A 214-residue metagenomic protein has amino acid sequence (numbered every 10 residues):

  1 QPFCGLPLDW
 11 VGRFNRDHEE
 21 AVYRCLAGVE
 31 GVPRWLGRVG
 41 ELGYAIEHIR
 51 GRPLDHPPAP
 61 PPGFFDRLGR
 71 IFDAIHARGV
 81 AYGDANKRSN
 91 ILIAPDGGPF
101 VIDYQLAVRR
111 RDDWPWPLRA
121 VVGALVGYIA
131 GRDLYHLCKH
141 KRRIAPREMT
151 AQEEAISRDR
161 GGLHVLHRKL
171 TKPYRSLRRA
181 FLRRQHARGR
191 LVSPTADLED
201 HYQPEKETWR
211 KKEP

Functional and structural regions predicted by a protein language model:
Q1-P2, G37, E47-H48, D103-Y104: Residue-level recognition of conserved beta-strand positions in structured domain cores
Q1-R24: ATP-binding glycine-rich loop module of kinase domains
P2-P7, R52-L54, P115-G123: Short glycine/proline- and charge-enriched loop/turn segments that cap or connect secondary-structure elements
E19-V32, R52-Q105, L134, H140: Conserved kinase catalytic-core helix
Y23, R50-D55, R158-L166: Short, electropositive alpha-helical surface patch
P33-G43: Short beta-strand micro-motifs within the conserved protein kinase catalytic domain, predominantly in the N-lobe
E41-P53: Conserved short submotifs of the Hanks-type protein kinase catalytic core that shape the nucleotide-binding pocket
A94-R210: C-lobe/activation-segment region of protein kinase-like
